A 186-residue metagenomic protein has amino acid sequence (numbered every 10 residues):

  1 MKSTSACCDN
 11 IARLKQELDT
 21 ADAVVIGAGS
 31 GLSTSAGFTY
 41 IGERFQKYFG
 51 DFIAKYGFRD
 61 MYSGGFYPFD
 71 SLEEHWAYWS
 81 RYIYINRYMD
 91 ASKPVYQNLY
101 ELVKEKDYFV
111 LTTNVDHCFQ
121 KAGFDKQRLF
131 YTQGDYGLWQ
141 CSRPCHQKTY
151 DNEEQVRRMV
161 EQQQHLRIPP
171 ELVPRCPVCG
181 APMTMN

Functional and structural regions predicted by a protein language model:
M1-N186: Conserved catalytic core of sirtuin-type NAD+-dependent deacylases
